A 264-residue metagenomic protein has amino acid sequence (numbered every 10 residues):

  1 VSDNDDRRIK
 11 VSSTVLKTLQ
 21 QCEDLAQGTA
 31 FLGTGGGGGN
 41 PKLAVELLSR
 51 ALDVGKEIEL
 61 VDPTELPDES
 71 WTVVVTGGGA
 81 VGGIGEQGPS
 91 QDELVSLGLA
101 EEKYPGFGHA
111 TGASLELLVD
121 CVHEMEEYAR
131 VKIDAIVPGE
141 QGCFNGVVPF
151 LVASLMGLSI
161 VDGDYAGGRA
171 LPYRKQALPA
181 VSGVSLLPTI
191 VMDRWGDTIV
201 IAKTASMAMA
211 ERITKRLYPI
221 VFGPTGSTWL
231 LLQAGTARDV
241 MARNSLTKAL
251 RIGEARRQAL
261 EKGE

Functional and structural regions predicted by a protein language model:
S2-G33, P41-E264: Non-transmembrane, aqueous-exposed alpha-helical and coiled segments at domain scale
